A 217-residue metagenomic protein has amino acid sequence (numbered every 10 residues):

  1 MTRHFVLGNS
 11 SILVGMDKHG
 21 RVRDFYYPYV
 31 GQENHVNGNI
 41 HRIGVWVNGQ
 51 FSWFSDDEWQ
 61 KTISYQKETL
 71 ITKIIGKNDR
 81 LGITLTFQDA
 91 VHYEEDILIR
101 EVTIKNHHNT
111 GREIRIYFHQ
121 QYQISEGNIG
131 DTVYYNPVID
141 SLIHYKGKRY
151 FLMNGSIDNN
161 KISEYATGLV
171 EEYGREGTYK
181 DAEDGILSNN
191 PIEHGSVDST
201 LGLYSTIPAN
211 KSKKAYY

Functional and structural regions predicted by a protein language model:
M1-D79, F151-Y179, P208-A209: An extended acidic
V6-N9, H19, E95-I97, S196-D198: Short, solvent-exposed loop/turn segments at the edges of secondary structure
K61, F87-A90, S188-I192, L201-I207: Beta-strand-rich interaction surfaces with strong enrichment in secreted/lumenal proteins
I63, R112-E113, S205-Y217: Short Pro-Gly-centered flexible turn/kink motifs
Y65-K67, Y93, H107-N109, I192 (+2 more regions): Surface-exposed coil/turn segments at beta-strand junctions on protein surfaces, enriched
I75, L81-G185, S199-L201: Polysaccharide-binding surfaces and accessory modules of carbohydrate-active proteins
D79-L81, N190-V197: Extracellular beta-rich ligand/substrate-recognition surface
S196-D198, G202, S212: Generic recognition of stable, solvent-exposed alpha-helical segments in well-folded globular domains
